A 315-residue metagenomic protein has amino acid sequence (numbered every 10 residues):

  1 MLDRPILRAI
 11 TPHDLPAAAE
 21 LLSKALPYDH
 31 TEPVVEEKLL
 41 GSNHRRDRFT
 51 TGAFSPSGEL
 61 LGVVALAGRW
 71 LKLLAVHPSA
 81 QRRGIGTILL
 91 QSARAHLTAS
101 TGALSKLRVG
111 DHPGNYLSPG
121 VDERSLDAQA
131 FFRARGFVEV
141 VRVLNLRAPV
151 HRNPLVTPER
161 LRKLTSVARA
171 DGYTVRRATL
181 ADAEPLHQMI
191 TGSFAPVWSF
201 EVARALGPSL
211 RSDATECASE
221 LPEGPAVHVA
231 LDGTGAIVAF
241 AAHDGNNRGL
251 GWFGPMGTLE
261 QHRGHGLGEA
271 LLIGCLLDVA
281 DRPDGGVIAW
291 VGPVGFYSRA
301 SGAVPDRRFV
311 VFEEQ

Functional and structural regions predicted by a protein language model:
M1, L90-R169, V310-Q315: Acyl-donor-binding surface of acyltransferase catalytic domains
M1-K38, G52-F54, E59-L60, V143 (+1 more regions): Short amphipathic alpha-helix that is part of the acyltransferase structural core
S23, D29-T50, G62-W70, F194-T258: A conserved beta-strand-loop-helix scaffold within acyl/acetyltransferase catalytic domains
G62, V141-L144, V238-A239, R307: A structural microfeature
W70-R83, H112-N115, M256-G264: A short, internal acetyl-CoA/4′-phosphopantetheine-binding micro-motif in the GNAT/acyltransferase core
L71, K106-G110, P119, F253 (+1 more regions): Conserved hydrophobic beta-strand within the GNAT/NAT acetyltransferase core sheet that lines the active-site cleft
R82-T98, T258, G264-L277, R299: Conserved acetyl-CoA-binding loop-helix of GNAT-fold acetyltransferases
R263-Q315: Short hairpin/turn module used for nucleic-acid contact or packing/dimerization
